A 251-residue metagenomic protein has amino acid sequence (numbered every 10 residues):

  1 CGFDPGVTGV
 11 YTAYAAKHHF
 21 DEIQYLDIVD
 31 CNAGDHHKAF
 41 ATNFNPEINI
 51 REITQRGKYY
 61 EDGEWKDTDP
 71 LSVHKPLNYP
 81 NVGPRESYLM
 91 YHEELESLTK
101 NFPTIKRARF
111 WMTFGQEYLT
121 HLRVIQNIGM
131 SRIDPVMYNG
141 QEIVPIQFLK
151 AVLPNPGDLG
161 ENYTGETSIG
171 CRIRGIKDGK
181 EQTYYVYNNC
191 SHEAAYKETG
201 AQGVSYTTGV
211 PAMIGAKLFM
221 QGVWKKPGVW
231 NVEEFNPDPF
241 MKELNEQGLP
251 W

Functional and structural regions predicted by a protein language model:
C1-G2, I23: Rossmann-fold dehydrogenase core element
F3-P5, A33: Conserved A3 ("GATE") glycine/threonine-rich loop of ANL adenylate-forming enzymes
G6-H19: Active-site-proximal alpha-helical scaffold in enzymes
K17-W251: C-terminal catalytic/substrate-binding lobe primarily of soluble NAD(P)-dependent oxidoreductases
